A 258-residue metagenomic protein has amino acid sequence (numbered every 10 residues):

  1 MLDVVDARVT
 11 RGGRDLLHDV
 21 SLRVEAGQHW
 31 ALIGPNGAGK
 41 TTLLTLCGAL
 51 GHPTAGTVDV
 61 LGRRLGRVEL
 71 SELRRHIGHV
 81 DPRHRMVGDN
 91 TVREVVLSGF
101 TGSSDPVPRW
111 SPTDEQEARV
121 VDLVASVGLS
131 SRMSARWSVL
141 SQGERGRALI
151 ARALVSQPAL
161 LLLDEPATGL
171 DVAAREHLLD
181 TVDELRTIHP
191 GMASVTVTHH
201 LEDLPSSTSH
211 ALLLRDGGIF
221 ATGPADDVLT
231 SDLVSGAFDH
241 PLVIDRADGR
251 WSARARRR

Functional and structural regions predicted by a protein language model:
I33-P35: The feature captures the beta-strand-to-loop junction immediately N-terminal to the Walker
G48: Helix-to-loop junction immediately C-terminal to a conserved catalytic motif
G56-G66, L73: Conserved ABC transporter NBD signature motif
R136-L140, E144: Conserved ABC ATPase signature
Q157: Conserved catalytic motifs of ABC-family nucleotide-binding domains
L161-E165: Catalytic Walker B motif of ABC-type/P-loop ATPase nucleotide-binding domains
S209-P224: H-loop (His-switch) and adjacent beta-strand-loop-beta switch element of ABC-type ATPase nucleotide-binding domains
